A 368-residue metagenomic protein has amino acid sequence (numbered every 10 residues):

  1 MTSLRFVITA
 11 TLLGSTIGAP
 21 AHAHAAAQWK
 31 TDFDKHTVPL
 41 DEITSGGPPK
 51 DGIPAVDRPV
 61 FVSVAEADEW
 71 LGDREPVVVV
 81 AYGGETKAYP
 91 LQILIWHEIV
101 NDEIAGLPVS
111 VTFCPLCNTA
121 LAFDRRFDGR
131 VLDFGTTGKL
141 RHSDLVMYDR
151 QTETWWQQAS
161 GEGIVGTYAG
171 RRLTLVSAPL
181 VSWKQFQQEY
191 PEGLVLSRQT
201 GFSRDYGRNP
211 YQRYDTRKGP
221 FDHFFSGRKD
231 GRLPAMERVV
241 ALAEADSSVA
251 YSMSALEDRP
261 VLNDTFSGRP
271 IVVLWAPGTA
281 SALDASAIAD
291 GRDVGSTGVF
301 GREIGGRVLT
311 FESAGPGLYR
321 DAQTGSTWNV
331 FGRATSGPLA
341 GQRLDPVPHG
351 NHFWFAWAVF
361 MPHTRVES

Functional and structural regions predicted by a protein language model:
M1-R5: Positively charged n-region of N-terminal signal peptides that target proteins for export
V7-T16: Bacterial N-terminal signal peptides
H22-S368: Mid-to-C-terminal functional-domain signal that highlights helix-capping/loop sites within ligand-binding modules
